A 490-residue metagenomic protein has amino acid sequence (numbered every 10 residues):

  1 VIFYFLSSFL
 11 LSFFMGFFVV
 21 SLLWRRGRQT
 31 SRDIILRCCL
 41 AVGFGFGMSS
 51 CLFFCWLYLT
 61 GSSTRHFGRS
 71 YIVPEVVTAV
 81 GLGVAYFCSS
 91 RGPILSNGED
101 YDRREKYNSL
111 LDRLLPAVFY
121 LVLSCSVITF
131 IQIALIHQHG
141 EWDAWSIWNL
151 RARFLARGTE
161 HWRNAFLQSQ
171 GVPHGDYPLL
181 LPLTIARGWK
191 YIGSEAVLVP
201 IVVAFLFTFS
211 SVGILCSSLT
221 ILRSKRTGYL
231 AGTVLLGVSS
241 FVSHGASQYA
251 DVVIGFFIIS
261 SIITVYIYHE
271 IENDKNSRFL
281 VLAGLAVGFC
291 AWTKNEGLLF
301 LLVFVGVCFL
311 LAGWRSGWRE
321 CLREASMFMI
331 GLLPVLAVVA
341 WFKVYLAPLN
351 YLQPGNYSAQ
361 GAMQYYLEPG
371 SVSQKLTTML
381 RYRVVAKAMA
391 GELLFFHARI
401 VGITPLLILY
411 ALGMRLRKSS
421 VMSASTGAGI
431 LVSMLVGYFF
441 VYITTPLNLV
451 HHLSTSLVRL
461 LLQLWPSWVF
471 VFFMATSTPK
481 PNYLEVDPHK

Functional and structural regions predicted by a protein language model:
V1-K106: Membrane-embedded, hydrophobic transmembrane alpha-helices
R32-L36, E195-V197, L215-G237: Transmembrane-helix signature of polytopic, membrane-embedded enzymes that assemble or transfer cell-envelope glycans
I35, I267-G288: Short hydrophobic alpha-helices at membrane interfaces in multi-pass membrane enzymes
V80-C88, V199-L222: Transmembrane-helix motifs of polytopic, lipid-linked glycan transferases
E105-L114, T220-T227, E272-R278, W314-M327 (+1 more regions): Membrane-interface helix-loop-helix junctions at transmembrane boundaries of multi-pass membrane enzymes, predominantly
V127-F130, H137, V303, L310-W314 (+2 more regions): Membrane-lumen/periplasm interface segments of specific transmembrane helices in polyprenyl phosphate-linked
H137-R151, R157-T184, E195, Y351-L352: Extracytoplasmic catalytic/substrate-binding loops of multi-pass membrane glycan-assembly enzymes
A231-G232, S261, F279-N295, L301-V305: Membrane-interface alpha helices of multi-pass inner-membrane proteins
